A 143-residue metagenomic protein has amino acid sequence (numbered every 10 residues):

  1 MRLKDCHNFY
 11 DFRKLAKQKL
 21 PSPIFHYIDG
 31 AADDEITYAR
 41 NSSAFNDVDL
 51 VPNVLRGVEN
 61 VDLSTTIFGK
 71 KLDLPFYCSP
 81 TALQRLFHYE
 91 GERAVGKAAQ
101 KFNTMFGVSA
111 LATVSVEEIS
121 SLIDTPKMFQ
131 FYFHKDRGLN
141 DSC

Functional and structural regions predicted by a protein language model:
M1-G69: An N-cap/entry alpha-helix motif that binds or orients negatively charged groups
A16, K70-S79: N-terminal small/glycine-rich loop or linker at the start of catalytic domains across soluble metabolic enzymes
P21, C78, A99: Conserved, mostly hydrophobic/aromatic
D33-I36, L86-E92: A structural motif shared across PLP-dependent enzymes of the aminotransferase-like
F76-S79, T104-V108, K127-F131: Hydrophobic faces of well-ordered beta-strands that scaffold small-molecule active sites in alpha/beta enzyme cores
T81-L83, L111, Y132-H134: Active-site beta-loop-alpha junctions enriched in small/polar residues
H88-E90, V108-D124, K135-S142: Active-site-adjacent beta->alpha loops and helix N-cap segments on the catalytic face of soluble alpha/beta enzymes
A94-F106, A110: Catalytic domains of carbohydrate-active enzymes, especially glycoside hydrolases
